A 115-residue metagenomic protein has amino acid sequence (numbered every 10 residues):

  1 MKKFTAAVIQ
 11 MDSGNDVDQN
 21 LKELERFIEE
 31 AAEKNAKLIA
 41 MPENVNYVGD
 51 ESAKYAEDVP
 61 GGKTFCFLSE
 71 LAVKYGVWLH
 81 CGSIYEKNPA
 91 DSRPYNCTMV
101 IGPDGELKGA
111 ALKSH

Functional and structural regions predicted by a protein language model:
K2-A7: Extreme N-terminal starter segment of soluble prokaryotic enzymes
Q10-N15: Short polar catalytic/cofactor-binding loops
V17, R26-D104, K108-L112: Cys-nucleophile CN-hydrolase/nitrilase-fold catalytic domain and related Cys-dependent amidase chemistry that acts on
E23: PLP-dependent aminotransferase-class I/II
H115: Glycine-rich beta-alpha junction loops
